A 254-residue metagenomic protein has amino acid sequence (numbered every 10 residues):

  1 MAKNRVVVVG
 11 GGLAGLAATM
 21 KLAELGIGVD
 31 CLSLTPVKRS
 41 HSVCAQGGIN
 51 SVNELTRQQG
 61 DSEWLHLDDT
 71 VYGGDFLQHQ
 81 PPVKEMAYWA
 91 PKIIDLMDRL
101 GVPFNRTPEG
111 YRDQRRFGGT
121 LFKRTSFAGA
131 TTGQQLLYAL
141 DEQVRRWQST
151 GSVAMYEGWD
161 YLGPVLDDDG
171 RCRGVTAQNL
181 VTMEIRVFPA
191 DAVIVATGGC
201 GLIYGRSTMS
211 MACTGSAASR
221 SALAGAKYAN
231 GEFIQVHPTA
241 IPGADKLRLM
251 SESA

Functional and structural regions predicted by a protein language model:
M1-L65, R106, A130, Q134-A254: Residues forming the flavin
G15, Q78, P91-I94, A139: N-terminal beta-alpha lobe that positions the nucleotide/phosphoryl donor in ATP/NTP-coupled carboxylate activation
S42-V43, L77-V83, I94-G110, S152-A154 (+1 more regions): A short alpha-helix-loop-beta-strand transition element characteristic of N-terminal alpha/beta dinucleotide-binding
S51-M86: Glycine-rich active-site loop/strand segments that organize a redox cofactor
Y72, F76, Q80-A87, S126-Q134 (+2 more regions): Hydrophobic alpha-helical scaffolding
Y88, K92-D95, R99, E142: Replace "anionic and nucleotidyl ligands
R106-G133: Terminal amphipathic helices with adjacent charged low-complexity linkers/tails
